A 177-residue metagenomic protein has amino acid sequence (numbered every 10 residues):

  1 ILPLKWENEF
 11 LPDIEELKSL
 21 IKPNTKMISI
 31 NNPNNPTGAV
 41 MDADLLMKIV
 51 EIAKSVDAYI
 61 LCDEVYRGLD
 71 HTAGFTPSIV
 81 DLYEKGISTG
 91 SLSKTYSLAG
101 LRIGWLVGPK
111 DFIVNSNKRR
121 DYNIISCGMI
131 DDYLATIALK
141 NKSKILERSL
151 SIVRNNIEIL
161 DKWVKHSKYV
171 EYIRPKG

Functional and structural regions predicted by a protein language model:
I1-E9, S19: PLP-dependent aspartate aminotransferase-fold enzymes
P3, S29-I30, I60-C62: Hydrophobic residues in well-ordered beta-strands that form the structural core
L11-N24, P36-I60, E64-L98: Active-site pre-lysine segment of PLP-dependent enzymes
V80, I103-K110, K140: Short beta-strand-to-turn element immediately C-terminal to the catalytic PLP-Schiff-base lysine in fold type I
L82, G86-L101, D111-G128: Active-site PLP-lysine loop of aminotransferase-like
K110, C127-S149: Structural motif of enzymes handling amino- and sulfur-group chemistry
T136, I152-D161, E171-G177: Conserved glycine-rich beta-strand-loop-beta hairpin in the small C-terminal domain of fold type I
